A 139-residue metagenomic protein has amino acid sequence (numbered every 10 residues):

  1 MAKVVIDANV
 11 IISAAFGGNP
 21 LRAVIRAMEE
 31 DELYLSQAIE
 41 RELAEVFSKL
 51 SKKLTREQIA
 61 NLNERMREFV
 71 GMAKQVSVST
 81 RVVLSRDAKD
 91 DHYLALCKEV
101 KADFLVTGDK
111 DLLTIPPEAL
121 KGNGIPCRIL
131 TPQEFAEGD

Functional and structural regions predicted by a protein language model:
M1-L35: Short, well-structured N-terminal submotif of metal-dependent ribonuclease cores
D7-A8, L35-S36, G108-D109, T131: A secondary-structure boundary/capping signal
S13-A15, V46, I115, G138-D139: Residues that scaffold the ATP/ADP-binding catalytic core of kinase and kinase-like folds
G17-G18, V24, F47, P117-L120: Short amphipathic alpha-helical segments
A27-R81: PIN-domain endoribonuclease scaffold, especially VapC-family toxins
R41-E42, R81-S85, P132-D139: A short acidic, often aromatic-flanked loop/helix-cap motif at beta-alpha or helix-coil junctions that lines enzyme
G71-K110, T114: Active-site neighborhoods of divalent-metal-dependent phosphate/nucleic-acid chemistry enzymes
V100, F104, K110-D139: Acidic, PIN/NYN-like endoribonuclease modules and their adjacent C-terminal/linker elements
